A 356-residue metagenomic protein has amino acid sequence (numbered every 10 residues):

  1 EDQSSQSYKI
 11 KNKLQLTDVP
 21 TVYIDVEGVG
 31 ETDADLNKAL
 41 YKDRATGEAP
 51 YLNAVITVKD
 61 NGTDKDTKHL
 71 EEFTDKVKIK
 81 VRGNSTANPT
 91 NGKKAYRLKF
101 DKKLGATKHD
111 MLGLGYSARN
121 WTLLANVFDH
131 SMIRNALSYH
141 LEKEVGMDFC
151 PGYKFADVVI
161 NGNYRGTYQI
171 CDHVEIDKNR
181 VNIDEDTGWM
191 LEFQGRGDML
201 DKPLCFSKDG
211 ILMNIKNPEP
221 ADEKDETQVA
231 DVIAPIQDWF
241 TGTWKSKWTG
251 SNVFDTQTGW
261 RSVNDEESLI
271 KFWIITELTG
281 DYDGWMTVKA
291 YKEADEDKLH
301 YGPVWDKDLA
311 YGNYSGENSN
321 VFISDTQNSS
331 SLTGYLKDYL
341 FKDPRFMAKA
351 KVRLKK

Functional and structural regions predicted by a protein language model:
E1-K356: Phosphate/dinucleotide-binding and metal-coordinating scaffold of catalytic cores in nucleotide-dependent enzymes
